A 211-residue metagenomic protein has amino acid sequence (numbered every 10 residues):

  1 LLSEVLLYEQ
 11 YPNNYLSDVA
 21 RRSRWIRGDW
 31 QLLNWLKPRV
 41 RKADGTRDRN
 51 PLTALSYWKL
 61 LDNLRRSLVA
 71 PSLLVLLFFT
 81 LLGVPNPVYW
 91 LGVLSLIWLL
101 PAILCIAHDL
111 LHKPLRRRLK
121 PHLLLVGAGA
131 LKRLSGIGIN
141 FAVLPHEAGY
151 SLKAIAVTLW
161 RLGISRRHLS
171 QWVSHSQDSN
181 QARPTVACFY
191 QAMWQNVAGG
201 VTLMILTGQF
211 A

Functional and structural regions predicted by a protein language model:
L1-E147, R161, S165-S176, A187-F189: Non-transmembrane catalytic domains and loops of membrane-associated enzymes and transporters that build or traffic
A70-P71, Q195-G200: Core segments of transmembrane alpha-helices that mediate helix-helix packing or line hydrophobic substrate/ligand
F79-P85, G200-A211: Transmembrane helix-loop junctions at the membrane interface of multipass transporters and ion channels
L152: Catalytic cores of secreted or luminal carbohydrate-active enzymes
S179-Q195: Membrane-helix boundary/juxtamembrane motif in polytopic membrane proteins
